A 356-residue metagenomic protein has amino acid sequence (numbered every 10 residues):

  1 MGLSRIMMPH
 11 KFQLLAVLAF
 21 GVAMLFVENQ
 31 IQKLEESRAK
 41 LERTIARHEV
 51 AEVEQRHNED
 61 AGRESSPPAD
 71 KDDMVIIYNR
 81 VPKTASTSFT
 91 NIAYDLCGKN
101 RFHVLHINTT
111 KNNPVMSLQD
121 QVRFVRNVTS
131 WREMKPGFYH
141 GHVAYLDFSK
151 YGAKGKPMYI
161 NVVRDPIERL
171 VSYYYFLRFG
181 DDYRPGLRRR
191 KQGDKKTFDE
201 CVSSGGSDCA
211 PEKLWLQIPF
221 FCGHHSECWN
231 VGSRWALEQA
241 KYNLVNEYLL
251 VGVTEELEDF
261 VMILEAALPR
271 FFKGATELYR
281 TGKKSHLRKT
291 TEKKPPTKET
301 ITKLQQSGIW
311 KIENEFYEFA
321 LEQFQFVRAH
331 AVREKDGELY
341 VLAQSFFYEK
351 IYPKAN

Functional and structural regions predicted by a protein language model:
M1-I77, T90, D95-G98, F102-H103 (+3 more regions): Juxtamembrane luminal stem/stalk of type II transmembrane Golgi/ER carbohydrate-processing enzymes
R56-E64, H103, T110-V162, E168-T276: PAPS-dependent sulfotransferase catalytic domain
I76-V81, M158, Y248-E256, I301-G308: Conserved aromatic-histidine-acidic binding/catalytic patches
N79-F89: Glycine-rich phosphate-binding P-loop
T87-F89, R169, Y317: General alpha-helical segment detector with a strong preference for membrane-spanning helices and helix-boundary regions
H142, G223-W229, Q239, G274-S345: PAPS-dependent sulfotransferase catalytic core
